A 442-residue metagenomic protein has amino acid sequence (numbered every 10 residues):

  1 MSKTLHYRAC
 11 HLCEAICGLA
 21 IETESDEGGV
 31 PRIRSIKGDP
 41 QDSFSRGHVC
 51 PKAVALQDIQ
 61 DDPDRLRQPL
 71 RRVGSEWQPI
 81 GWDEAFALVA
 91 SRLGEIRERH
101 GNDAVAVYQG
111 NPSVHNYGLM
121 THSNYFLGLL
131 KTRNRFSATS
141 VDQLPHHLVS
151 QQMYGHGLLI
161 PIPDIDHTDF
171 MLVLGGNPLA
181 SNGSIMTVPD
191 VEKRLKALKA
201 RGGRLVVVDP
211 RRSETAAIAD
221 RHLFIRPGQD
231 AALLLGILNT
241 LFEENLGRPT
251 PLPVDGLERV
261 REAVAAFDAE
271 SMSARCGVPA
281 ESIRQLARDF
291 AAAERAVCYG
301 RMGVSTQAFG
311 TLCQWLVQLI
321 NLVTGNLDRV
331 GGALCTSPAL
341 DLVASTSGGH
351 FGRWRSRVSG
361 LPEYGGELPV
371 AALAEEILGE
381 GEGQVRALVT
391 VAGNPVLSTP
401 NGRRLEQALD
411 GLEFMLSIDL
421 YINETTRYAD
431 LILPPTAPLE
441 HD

Functional and structural regions predicted by a protein language model:
M1-E244, P279, E363, V391: N-terminal export/assembly segments and adjacent metallocofactor-ligating motifs of anaerobic energy-metabolism
A53, R92, I96, L129 (+10 more regions): Change "in soluble alpha/beta enzymes" to "in soluble alpha/beta proteins
R65-G74, M171-P178, L252, V260-S271 (+2 more regions): Gly-rich Lys/Arg/Thr-decorated short loops/hinges at beta-loop-alpha junctions or inter-strand turns that position
D103-A106, M171, C276, E294-G300 (+1 more regions): Generic beta-sheet signal
M120-K196, R201-V208, A232-L235, Q318-Y428 (+1 more regions): Extended redox/cofactor-interaction regions of prokaryotic respiratory oxidoreductases
L223-R226, I432-A437: Short hydrophobic/aromatic-enriched beta-strand-loop microsegments
I237, P253-L373: Active-site phosphate/pyrophosphate-binding segments
L238-L257, A387, S398: Membrane-interacting alpha-helical segments
